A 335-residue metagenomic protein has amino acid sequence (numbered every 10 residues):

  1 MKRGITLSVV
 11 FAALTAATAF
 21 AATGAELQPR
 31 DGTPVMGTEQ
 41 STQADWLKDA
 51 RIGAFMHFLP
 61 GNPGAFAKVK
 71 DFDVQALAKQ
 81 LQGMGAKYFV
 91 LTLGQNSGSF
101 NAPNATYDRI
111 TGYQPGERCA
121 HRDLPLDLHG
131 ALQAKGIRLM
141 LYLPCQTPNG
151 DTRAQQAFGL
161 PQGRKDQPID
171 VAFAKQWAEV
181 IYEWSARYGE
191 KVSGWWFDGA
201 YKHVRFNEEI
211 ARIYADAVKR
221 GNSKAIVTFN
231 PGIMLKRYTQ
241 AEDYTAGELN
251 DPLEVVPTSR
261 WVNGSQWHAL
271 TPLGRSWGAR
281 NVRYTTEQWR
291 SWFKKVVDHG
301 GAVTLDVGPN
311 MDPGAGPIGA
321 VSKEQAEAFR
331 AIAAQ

Functional and structural regions predicted by a protein language model:
M1-V9: Bacterial N-terminal signal peptides that target proteins for export
S8-T18: Bacterial N-terminal signal peptides
T23-Q335: Mature catalytic domains of secreted/periplasmic carbohydrate-active enzymes
